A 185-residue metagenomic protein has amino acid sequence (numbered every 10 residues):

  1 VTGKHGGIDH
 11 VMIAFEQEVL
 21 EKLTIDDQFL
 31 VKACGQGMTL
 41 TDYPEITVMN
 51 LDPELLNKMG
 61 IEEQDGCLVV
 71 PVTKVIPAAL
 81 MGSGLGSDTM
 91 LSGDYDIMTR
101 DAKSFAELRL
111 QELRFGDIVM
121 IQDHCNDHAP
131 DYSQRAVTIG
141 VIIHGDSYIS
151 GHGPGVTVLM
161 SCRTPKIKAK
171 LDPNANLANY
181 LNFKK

Functional and structural regions predicted by a protein language model:
V1-K185: Conserved mixed alpha/beta catalytic, RNA-binding, or beta-rich assembly cores of soluble enzyme, regulatory
